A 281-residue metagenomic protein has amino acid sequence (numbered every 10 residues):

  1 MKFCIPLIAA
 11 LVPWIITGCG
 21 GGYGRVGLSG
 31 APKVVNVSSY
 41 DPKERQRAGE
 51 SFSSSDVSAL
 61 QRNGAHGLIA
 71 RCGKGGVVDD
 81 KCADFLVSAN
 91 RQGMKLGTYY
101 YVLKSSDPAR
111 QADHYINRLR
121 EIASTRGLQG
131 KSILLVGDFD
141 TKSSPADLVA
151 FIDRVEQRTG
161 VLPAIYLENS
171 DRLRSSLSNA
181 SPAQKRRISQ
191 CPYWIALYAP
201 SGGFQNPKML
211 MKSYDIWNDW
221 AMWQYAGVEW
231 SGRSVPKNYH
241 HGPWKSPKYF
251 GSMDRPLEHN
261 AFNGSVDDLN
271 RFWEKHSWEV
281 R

Functional and structural regions predicted by a protein language model:
K2-A9: Sec-dependent signal peptide recognition, specifically the positively charged N-region followed immediately by
I15-G18: C-terminal motif of bacterial Sec signal peptides marking the signal peptidase cleavage site
G22-V161: Substrate-binding cleft of extracellular glycoside hydrolase catalytic domains
Y23-Q46, R186-R281: Functionally critical loop-and-helix segments that line ligand-binding/catalytic clefts of soluble enzyme domains
G75, K104, S170-D171, W230: Positions that flank functional sites
K131-K212: Catalytic domains of cell-wall/extracellular-matrix polysaccharide-remodeling enzymes, centered on de-N-acetylation
